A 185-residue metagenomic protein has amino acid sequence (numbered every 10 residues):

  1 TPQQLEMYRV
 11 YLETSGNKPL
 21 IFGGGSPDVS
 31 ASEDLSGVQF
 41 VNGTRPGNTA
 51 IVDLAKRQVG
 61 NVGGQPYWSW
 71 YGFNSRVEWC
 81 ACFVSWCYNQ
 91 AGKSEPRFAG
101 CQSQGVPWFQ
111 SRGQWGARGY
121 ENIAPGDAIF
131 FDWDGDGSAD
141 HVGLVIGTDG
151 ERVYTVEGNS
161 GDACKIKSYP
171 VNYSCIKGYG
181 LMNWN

Functional and structural regions predicted by a protein language model:
T1-P2, E13, V41, R45: Ser/Thr-centered flexible coil motifs
Q3-E6, P46-D53, S103-P107, E121 (+1 more regions): Generic alpha-helical secondary structure signal
Q3-Q4, V10-A31, N172-N185: Low-complexity, Gly/Ser/Thr/Pro-rich intrinsically disordered linker/tail segments
Y11, L54-Q58, W108, R112: Residues that form generic nucleotide/phosphate-binding pockets
G23-K93: N-terminal capping segments
C80-C82, C87, C101, C164 (+1 more regions): Generic recognition of cysteine residues
K93-D162: ...with weaker cross-activation on analogous glycine-rich loops/strands in unrelated enzymes
E151-N185: Active-site signature of cysteine proteases
